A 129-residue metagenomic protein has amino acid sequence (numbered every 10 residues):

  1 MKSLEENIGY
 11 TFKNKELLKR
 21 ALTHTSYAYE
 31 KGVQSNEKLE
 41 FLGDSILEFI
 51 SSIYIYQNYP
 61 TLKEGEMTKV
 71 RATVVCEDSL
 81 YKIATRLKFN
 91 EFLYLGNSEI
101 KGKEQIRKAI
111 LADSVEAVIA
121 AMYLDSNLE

Functional and structural regions predicted by a protein language model:
M1-E129: RNase III-family endoribonuclease catalytic core
